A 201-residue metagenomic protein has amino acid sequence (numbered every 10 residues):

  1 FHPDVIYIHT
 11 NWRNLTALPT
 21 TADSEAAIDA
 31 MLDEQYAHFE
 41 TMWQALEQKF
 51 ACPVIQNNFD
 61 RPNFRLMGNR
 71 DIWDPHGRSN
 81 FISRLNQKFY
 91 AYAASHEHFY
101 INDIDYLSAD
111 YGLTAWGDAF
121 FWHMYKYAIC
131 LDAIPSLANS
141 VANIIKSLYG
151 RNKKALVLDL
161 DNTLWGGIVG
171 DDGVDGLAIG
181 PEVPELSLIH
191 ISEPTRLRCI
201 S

Functional and structural regions predicted by a protein language model:
F1-L160, L164-P181, E185: Extracellular glycan-modifying ectodomains
I189-S201: Single conserved hydrophobic/aromatic residue that forms the stacking wall/gate of nucleotide- or nucleobase-binding
